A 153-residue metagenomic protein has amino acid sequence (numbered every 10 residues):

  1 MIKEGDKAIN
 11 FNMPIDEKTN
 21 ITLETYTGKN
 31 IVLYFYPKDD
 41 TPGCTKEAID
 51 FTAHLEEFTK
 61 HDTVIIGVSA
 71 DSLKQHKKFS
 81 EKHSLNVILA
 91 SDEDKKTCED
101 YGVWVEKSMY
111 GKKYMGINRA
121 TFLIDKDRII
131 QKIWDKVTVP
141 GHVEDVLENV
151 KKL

Functional and structural regions predicted by a protein language model:
M1-L153: Chalcogenol-based redox active-site neighborhoods
